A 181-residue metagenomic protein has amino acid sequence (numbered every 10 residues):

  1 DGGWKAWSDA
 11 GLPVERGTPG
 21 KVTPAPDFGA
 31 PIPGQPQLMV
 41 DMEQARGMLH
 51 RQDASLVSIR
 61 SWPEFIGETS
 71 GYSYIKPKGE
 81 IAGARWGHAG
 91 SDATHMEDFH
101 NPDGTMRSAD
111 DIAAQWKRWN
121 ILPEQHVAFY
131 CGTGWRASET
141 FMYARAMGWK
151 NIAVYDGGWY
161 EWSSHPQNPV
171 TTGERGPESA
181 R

Functional and structural regions predicted by a protein language model:
D1-E43, M48-R51, R136-I152, G157-G158: Thiolate-centered catalytic microenvironments shared by cysteine-dependent enzyme domains
G3-A6, G20-V22, S61-F65, S91-T94 (+3 more regions): Solvent-exposed loop/turn segments at secondary-structure junctions within structured extracellular/periplasmic domains
A10-E15, Y72, Q167-V170: Short low-complexity, flexible loop/linker segments enriched in glycine and/or proline with clustered acidic
P13, S55, G83-R85, N151-A153 (+1 more regions): Conserved beta-strand segments of alpha/beta enzyme cores
P24-A25, T172-R181: N-terminal glycine-rich dinucleotide-binding loop that anchors FAD/FMN and/or NAD(P) in oxidoreductases
L38, T105, A109, Y130-T133: Solvent-exposed, acidic/flexible segments
Q44-E124, S164, T172-G176: Positively charged, proline/Ser/Thr-rich regional signature most characteristic of the Rhodanese/CDC25-like
A114, W119-R175: C-terminal soluble interaction/assembly domains
